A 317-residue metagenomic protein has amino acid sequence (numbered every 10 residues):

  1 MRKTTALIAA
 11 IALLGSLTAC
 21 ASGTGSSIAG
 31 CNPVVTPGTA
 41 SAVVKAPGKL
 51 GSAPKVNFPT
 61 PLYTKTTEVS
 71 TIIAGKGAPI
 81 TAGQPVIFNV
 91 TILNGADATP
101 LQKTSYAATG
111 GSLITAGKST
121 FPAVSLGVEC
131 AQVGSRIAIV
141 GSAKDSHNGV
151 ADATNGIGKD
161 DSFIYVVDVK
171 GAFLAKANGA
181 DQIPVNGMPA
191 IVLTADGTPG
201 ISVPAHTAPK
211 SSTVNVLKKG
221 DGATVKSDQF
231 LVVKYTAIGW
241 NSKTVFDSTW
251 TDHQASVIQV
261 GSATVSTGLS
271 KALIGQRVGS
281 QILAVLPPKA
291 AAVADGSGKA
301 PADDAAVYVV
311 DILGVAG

Functional and structural regions predicted by a protein language model:
R2-G317: Cross-family detector of peptidyl-prolyl cis-trans isomerase
